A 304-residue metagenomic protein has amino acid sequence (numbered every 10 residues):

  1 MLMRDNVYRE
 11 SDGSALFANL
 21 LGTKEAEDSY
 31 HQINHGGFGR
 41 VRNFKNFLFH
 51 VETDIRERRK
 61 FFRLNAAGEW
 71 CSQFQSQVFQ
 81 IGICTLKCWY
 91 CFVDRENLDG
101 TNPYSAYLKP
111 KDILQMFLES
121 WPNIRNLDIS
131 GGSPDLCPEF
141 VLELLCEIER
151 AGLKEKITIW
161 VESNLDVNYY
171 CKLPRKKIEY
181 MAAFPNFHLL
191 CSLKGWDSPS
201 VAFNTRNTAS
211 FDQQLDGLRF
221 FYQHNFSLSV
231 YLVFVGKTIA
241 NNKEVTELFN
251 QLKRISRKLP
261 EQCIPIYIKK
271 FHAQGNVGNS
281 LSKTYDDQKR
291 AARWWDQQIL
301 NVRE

Functional and structural regions predicted by a protein language model:
M1-H35, D216-E304: Auxiliary Fe-S-binding modules of radical SAM enzymes
L2-Q80, V93-D99: N-terminal [4Fe-4S]-dependent radical SAM core
L21-F49, I124, I129, P134 (+2 more regions): Basic, amphipathic N-terminal segments that precede the first structured/catalytic domain
V78-C91, S133: Cysteine-centered iron-sulfur cluster-binding motifs in ferredoxin-type domains/subunits of redox enzymes
F79, F92-L127: Conserved alpha-helical substructure of the radical SAM core
C84-T85, E96, S192-W196: Short connector loops/turns at beta-strand edges and beta->alpha or beta->beta junctions
K87, W121-D128, S227-S229: Glycine-rich, often proline-containing surface loops adjacent to acidic residues and nearby aromatics that form
L114, L118, D135-P265: Conserved AdoMet/S-adenosylmethionine-binding subsite of the radical SAM
